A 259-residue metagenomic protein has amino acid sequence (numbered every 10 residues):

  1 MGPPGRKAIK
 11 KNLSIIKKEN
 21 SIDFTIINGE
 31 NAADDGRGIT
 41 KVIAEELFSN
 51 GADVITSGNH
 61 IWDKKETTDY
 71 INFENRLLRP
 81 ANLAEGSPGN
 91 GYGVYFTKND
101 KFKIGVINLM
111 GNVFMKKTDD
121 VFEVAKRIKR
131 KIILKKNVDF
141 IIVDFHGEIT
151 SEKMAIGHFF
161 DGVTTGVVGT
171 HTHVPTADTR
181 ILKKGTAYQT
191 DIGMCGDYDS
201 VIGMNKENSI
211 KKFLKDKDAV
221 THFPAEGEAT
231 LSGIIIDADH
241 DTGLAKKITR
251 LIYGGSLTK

Functional and structural regions predicted by a protein language model:
M1-K259: Acidic, metal/ion-coordinating pockets
